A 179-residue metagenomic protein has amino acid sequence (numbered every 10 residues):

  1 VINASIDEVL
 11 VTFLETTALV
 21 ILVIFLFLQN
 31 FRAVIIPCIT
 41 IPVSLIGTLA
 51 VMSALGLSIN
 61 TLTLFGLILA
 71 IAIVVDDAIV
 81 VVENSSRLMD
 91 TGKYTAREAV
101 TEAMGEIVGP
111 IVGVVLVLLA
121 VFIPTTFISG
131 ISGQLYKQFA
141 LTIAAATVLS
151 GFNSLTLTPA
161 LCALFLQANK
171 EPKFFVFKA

Functional and structural regions predicted by a protein language model:
V1-A179: Hydrophobic regular secondary-structure detector
